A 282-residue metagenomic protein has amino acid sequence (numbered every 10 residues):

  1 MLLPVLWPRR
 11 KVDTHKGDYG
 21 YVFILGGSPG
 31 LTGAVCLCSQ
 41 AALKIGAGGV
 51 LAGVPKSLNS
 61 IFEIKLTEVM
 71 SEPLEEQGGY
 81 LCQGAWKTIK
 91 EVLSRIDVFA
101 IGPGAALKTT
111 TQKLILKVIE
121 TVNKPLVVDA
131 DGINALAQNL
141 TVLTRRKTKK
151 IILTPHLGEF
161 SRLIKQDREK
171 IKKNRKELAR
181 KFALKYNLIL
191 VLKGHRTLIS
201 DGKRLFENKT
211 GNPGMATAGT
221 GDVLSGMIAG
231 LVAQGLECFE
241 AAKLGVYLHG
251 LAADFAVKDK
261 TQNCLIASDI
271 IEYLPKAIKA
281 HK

Functional and structural regions predicted by a protein language model:
M1-P125, N134-I152, L157-K282: Small-residue (G/A/S/T)-rich helix-start motifs and N-terminal tracts that mark the onset
